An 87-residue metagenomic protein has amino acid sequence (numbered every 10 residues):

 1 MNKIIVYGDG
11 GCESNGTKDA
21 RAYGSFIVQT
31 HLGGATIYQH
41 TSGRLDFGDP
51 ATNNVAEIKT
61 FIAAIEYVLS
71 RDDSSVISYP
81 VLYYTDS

Functional and structural regions predicted by a protein language model:
M1-A56, E66-R71: RNase H-like nuclease fold core
N2-K3, S75-P80: Short coil/turn segments at beta-strand junctions that form active-site/ligand-binding loops
T60-A64: Alpha-helical metal-binding/catalytic segments enriched in His/Glu/Asp
Y79-S87: Acidic/histidine-rich, metal-coordinating catalytic segments
